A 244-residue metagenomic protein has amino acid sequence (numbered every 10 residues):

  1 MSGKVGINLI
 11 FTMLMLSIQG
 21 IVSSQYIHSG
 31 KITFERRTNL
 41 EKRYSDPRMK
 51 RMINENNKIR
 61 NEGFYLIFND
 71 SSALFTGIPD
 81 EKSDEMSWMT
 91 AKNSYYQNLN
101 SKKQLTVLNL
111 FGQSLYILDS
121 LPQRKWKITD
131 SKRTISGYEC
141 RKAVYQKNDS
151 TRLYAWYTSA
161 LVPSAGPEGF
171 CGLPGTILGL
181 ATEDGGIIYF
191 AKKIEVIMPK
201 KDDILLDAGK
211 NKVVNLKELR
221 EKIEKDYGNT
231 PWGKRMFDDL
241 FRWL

Functional and structural regions predicted by a protein language model:
M1-I32, R242-L244: Bacterial Sec-dependent N-terminal signal peptides
Q25-L244: Extended soluble regions of mature proteins
